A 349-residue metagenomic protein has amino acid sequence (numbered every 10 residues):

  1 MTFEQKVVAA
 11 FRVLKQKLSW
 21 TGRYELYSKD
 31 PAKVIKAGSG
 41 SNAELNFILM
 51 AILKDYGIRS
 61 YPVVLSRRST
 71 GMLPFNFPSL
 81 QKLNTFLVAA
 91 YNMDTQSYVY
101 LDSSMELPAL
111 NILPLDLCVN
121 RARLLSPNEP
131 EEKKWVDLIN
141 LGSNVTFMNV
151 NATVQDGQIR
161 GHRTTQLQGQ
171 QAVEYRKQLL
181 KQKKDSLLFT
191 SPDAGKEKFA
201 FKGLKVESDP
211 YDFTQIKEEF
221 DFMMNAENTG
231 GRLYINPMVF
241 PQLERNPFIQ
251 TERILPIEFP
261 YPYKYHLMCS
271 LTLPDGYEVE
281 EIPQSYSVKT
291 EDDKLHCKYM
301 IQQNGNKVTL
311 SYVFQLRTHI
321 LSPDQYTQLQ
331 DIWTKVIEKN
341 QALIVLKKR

Functional and structural regions predicted by a protein language model:
M1-R349: A sensor for short, sequence-defined functional sites
